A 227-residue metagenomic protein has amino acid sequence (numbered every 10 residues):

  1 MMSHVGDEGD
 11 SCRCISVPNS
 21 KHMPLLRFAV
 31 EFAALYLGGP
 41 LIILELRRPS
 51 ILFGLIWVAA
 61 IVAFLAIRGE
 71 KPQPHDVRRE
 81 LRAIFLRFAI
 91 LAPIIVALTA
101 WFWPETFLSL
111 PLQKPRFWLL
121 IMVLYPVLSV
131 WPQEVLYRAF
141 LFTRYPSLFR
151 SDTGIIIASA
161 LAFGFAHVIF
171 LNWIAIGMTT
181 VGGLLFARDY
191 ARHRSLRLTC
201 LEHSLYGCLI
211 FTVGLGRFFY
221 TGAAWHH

Functional and structural regions predicted by a protein language model:
M1-E80, G214-H227: N-terminal, membrane-interfacial amphipathic/helix-forming hydrophobic leader that caps and precedes the first
R13, P72-S129, F142-L148, W225: Juxtamembrane helix-loop-helix connectors linking adjacent transmembrane helices in multi-pass membrane enzymes
L25, P49, K114-W118, R150-I155 (+2 more regions): Membrane-helix interface segments
I43-P49, F107-L108, A166-I174: Membrane-interface helix caps and helix-loop-helix hairpins in membrane proteins
F53-V62, L119-L124, L136, G177-L185: Membrane-embedded alpha-helical segments of multi-pass membrane proteins, especially the transmembrane helices
A92-V96, D152-H167, G183: Small-polar-interrupted transmembrane alpha-helices in polytopic inner-membrane proteins
V135-A158, A191-S195: Membrane-interface helix/loop boundary segments of multi-pass membrane proteins
A175-H227: Functionally important transmembrane alpha-helices
